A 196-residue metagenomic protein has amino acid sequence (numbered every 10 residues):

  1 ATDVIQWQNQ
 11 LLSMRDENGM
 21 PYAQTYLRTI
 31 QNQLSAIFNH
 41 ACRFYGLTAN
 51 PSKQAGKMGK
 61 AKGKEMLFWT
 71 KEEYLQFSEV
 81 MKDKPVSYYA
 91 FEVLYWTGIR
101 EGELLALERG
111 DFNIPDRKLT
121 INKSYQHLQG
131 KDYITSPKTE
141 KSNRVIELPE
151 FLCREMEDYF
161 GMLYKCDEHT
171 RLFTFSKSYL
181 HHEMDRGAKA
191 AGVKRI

Functional and structural regions predicted by a protein language model:
A1-G46, G63, T174-S178, G192-I196: N-terminal core-binding DNA-recognition domain of tyrosine site-specific recombinases/integrases
V4, Y74-F77, F112, L180: Hydrophobic/aromatic residues in well-formed alpha-helices
D16-M20, Q24, E79-S87, T97 (+4 more regions): Short, basic (Lys/Arg/His-rich) helix/loop patches that form interaction surfaces in the mid-to-C-terminal regions
M20-Q24, R28, R43, L47-L107 (+3 more regions): Basic, Lys/Arg- and aromatic-enriched nucleic-acid-binding interface segment
T29-A36, S52-A55, L119, K123: Conserved catalytic breakage-reunion loop centered on the nucleophilic residue
G56-K57, A106-G161: Conserved tyrosine-mediated DNA breakage-rejoining catalytic core shared by Y-recombinases
